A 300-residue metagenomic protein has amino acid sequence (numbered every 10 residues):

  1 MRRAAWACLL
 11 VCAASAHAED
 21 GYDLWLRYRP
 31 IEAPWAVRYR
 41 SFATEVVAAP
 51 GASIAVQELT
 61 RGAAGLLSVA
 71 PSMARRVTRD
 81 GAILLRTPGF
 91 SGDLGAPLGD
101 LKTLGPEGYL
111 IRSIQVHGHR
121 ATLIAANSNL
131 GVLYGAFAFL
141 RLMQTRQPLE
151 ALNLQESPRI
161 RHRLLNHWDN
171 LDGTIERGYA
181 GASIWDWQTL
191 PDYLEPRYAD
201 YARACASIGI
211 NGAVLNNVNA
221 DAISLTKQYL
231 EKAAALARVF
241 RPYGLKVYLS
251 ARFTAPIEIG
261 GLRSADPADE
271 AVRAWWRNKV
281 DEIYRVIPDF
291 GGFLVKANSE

Functional and structural regions predicted by a protein language model:
M1-W6: Bacterial N-terminal signal peptides that target proteins for export
A13-S15: N-terminal signal peptide c-region/cleavage motif recognized by signal peptidases
H17-H117, L149-N153: Acidic, contiguous N-terminal accessory segments
P50-E58, G62, L98-R277, D281-L294 (+1 more regions): Feature activates predominantly on carbohydrate-active enzymes
